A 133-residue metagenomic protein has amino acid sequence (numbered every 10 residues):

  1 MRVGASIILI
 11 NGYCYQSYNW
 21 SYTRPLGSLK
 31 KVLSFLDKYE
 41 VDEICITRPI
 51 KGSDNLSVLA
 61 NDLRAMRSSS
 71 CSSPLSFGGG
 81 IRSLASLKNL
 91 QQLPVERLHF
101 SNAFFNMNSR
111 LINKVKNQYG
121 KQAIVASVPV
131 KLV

Functional and structural regions predicted by a protein language model:
M1-S73, L84-A85, N89, I124-A126 (+1 more regions): Conserved N-terminal beta1-alpha1 strand-loop-helix module at the mouth
P25-G27, A65, V95-R97, L111 (+1 more regions): Alpha-helix boundary/interfacial micro-motifs
K51, K88-L111: Glycine-rich phosphate-binding active-site loops on the catalytic face of alpha/beta enzymes
F77: Conserved phosphate/oxyanion-binding catalytic-loop motifs
M107-V133: Short histidine
